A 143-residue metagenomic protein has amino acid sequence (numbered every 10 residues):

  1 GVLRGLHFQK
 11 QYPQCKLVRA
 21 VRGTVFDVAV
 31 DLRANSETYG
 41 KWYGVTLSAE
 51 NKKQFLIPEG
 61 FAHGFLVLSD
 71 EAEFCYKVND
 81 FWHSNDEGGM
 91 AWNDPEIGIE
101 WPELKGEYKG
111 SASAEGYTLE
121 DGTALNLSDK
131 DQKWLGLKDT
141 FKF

Functional and structural regions predicted by a protein language model:
G1-E50, S69-E71, V78-F143: Non-catalytic, conserved peripheral segments adjacent to functional cores
F55, H63-L68, Y76: Short beta-strand His + acidic residue motifs that chelate non-heme Fe in jelly-roll/DSBH and cupin folds
